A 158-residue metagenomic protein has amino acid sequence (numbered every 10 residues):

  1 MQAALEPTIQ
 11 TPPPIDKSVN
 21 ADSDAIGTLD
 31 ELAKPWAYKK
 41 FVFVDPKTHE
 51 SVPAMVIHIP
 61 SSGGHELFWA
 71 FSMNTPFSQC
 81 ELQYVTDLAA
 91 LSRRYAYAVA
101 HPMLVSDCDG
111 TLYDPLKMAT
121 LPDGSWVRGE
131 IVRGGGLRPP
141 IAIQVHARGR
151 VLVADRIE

Functional and structural regions predicted by a protein language model:
Q2-A96, A100, D114-L121, W126-R133 (+1 more regions): N-terminal pre-ligand scaffold of iron-sulfur
H101-D109: Cysteine-rich micro-motifs
